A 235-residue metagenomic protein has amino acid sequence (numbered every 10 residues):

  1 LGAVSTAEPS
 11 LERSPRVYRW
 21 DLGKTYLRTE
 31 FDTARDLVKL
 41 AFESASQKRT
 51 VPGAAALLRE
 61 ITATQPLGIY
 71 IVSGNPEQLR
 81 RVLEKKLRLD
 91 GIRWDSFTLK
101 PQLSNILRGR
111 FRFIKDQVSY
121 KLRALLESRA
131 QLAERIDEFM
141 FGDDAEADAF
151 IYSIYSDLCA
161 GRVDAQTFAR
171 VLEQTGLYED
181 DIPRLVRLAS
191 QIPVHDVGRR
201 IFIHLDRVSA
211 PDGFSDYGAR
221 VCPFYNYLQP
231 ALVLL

Functional and structural regions predicted by a protein language model:
L1-F111, P183-D206: Alpha-helical substrate-recognition element adjacent to the catalytic core
N75-L235: C-terminal cap/substrate-recognition subdomain and adjoining C-terminal extension of metal-dependent phosphatase-like
